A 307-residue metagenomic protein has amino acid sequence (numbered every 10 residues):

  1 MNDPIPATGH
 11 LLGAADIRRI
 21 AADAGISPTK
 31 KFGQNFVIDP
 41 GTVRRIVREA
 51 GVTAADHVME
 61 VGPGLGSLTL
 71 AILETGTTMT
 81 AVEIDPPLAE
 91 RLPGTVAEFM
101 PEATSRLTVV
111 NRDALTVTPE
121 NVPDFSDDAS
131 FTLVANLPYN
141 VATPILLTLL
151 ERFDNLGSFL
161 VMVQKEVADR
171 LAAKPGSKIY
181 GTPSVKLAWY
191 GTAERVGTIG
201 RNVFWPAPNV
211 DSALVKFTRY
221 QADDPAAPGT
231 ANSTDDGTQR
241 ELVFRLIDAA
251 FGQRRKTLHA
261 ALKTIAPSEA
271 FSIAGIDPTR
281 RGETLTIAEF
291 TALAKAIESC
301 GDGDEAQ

Functional and structural regions predicted by a protein language model:
M1-L246, E283, A292-K295, D302-Q307: Catalytic cores of RNA-modifying enzymes
I247-Q307: C-terminal lobe and adjacent flexible extensions of AdoMet/dcAdoMet transferase-like proteins
